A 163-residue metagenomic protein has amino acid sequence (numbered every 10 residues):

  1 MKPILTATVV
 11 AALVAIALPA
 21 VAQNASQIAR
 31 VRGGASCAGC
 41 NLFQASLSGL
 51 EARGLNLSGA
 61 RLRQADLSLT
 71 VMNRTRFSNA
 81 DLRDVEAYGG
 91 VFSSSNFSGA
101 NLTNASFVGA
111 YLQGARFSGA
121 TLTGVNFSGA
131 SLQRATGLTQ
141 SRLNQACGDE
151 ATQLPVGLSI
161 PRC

Functional and structural regions predicted by a protein language model:
M1-I4: Bacterial Sec-dependent N-terminal signal peptides
A7-I16: Bacterial N-terminal signal peptides
L18-C163: Tandem repeat scaffolds
